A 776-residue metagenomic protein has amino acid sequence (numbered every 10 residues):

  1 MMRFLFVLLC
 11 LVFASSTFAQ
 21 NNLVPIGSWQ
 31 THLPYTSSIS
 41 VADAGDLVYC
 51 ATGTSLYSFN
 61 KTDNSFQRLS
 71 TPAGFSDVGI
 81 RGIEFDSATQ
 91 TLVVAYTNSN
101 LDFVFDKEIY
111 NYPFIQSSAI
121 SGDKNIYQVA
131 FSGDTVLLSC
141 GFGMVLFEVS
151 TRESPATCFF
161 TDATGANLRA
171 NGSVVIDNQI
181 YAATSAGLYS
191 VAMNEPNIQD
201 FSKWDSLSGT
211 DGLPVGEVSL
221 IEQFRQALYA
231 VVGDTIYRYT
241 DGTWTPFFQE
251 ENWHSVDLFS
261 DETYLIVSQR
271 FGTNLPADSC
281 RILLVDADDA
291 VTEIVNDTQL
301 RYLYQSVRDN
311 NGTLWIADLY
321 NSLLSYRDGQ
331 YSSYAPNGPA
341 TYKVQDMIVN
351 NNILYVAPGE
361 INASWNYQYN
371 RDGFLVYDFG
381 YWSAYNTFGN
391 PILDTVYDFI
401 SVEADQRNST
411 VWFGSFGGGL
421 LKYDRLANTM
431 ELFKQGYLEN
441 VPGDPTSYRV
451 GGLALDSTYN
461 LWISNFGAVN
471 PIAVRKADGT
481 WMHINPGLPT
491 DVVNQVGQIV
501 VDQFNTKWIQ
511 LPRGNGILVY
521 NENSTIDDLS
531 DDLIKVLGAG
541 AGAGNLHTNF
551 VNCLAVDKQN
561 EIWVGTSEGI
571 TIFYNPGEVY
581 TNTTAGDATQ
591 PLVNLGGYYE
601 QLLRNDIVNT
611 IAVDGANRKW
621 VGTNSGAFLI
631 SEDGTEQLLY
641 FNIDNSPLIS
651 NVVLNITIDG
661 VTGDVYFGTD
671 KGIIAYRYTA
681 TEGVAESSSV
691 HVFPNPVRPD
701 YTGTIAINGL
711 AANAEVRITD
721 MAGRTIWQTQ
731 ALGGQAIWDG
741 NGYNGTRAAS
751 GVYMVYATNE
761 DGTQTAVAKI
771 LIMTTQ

Functional and structural regions predicted by a protein language model:
N22-A44, S70-S87, P113-S132, T157-I176 (+14 more regions): Short coil-to-beta transitions that initiate beta-strands within beta-rich domains
L47-C50, T91-V94, T135-L138, Q179-A182 (+10 more regions): Conserved beta-propeller blade signature
T71, A731-Q764: Short, surface-exposed loop/turn motifs with a glycine/proline- and acidic-biased composition
E108-I109, V149-R152, M193-Q199, G380-W382 (+6 more regions): Short loop/turn segments immediately following beta-strands, especially the blade-tip and inter-blade linker loops
R270-A277, A357-D372, G418, N470 (+3 more regions): Short, conserved, GDST-rich strand-edge loop motifs in beta-rich repeat architectures
T571, V652-G683: Blade-level signature of beta-propeller repeat domains, shared across WD40, Kelch, NHL, RCC1 and BNR/Asp-box propellers
V684-R717, Q735-W738: Glycine-centered coil/turn sites that cap beta-strands in beta-rich domains
E715-I726, Y753: Short, glycine-anchored, charge-dense loop/turn motifs used at functional sites
